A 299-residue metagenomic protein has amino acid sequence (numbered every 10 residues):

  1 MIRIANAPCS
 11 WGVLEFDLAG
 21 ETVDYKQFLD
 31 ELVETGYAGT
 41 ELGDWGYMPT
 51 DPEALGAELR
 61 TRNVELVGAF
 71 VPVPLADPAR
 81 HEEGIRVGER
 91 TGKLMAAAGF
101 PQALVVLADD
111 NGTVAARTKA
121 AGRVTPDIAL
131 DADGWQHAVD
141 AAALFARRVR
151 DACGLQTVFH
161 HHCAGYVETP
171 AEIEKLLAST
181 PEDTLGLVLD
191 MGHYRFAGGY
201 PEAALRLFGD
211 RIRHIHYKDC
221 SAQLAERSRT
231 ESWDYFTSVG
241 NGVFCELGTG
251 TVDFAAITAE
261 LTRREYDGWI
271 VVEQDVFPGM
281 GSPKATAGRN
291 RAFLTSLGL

Functional and structural regions predicted by a protein language model:
M1, L29-E34, P49-G68, R86-Q102 (+4 more regions): Acidic (Asp/Glu)-rich catalytic clusters
I2-P8, T40-L42, L66-V71, A103-L107 (+4 more regions): Hydrophobic faces of well-ordered beta-strands that scaffold small-molecule active sites in alpha/beta enzyme cores
N6, L32, T40, L59 (+6 more regions): Conserved, mostly hydrophobic/aromatic
C9-W11, G43-W45, V71-A76, A108-G112 (+5 more regions): Active-site beta-loop-alpha junctions enriched in small/polar residues
S10-D24, A76-G84, D127-W135, E246-G248: Active-site mouth loops of central-metabolism enzymes
A19-V23, T113-R123, A225-T237: Short, flexible, mixed-charge acidic loops at enzyme active sites
G39-T40, V139-C245, T251: Acidic/histidine-rich catalytic cores of soluble enzymes
E65, R80-L187: Active-site acidic/histidine proton-transfer and metal-coordination neighborhood in alpha/beta enzyme cores
